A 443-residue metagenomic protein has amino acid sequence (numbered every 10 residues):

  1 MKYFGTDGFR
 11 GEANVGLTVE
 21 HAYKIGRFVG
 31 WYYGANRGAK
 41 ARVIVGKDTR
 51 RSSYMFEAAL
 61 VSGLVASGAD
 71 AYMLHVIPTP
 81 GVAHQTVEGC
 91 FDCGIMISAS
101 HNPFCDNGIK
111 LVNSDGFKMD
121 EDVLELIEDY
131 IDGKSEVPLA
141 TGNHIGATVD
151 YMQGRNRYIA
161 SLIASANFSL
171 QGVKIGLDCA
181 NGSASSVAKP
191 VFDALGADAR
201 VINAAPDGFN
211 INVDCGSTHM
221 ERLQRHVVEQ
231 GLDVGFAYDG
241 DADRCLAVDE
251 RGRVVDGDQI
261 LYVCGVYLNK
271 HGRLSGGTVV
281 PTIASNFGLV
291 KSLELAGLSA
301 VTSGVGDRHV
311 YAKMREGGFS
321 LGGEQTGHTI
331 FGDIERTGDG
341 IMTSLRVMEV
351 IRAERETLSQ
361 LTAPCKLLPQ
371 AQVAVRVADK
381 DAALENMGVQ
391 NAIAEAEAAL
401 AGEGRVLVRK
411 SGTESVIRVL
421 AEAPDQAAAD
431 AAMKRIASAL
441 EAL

Functional and structural regions predicted by a protein language model:
M1-S62, A66-S67, T148-I175: An N-terminal, well-structured beta->alpha segment
F4-G5, V45, A71-H75, M96-I97 (+7 more regions): General beta-strand structural signal in soluble alpha/beta enzymes
E12, N107-Q230: Gly/Ser/Thr-enriched, mixed-charge loops and adjacent short helices that form phosphate/oxyanion-binding elements
W31, A35, R42-D106, P190-V248: N-terminal small/polar loop signature for handling phosphorylated ligands or for N-terminal nucleophile
G46-D48, L177-C179, D249, D333 (+1 more regions): Short glycine-centered, acidic/aromatic-flanked micro-motifs in structured strand/loop junctions that mark active-site
E125-I159, A164, E250-G323, I330-F331: Proline/glycine-rich low-complexity loops and linkers
V234, H271-L443: Phosphate-binding and adjacent anionic-ligand microenvironments
